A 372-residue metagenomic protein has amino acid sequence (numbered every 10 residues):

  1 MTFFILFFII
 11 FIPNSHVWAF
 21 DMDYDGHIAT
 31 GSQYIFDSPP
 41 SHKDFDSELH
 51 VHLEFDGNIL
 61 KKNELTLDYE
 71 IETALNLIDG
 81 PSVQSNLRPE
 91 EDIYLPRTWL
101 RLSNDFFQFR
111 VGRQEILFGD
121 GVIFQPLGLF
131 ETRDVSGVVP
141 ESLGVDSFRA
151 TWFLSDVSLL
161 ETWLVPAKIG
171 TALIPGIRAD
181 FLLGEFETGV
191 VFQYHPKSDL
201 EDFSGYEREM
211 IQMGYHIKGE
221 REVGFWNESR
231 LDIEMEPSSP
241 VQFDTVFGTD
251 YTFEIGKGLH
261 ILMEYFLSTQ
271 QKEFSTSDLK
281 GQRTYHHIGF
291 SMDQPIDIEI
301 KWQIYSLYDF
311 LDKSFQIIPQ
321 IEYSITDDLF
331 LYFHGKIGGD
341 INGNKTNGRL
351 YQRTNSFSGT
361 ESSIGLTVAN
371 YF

Functional and structural regions predicted by a protein language model:
A19-D37, L67-Y69, S158: Transmembrane beta-strand segments of Gram-negative outer membrane beta-barrel proteins
D21-Y24, L60, E64-T66, D105-F106 (+2 more regions): Signature for the C-terminal beta-barrel architecture of outer-membrane proteins
T30-F36, G57-I59, I71-D79, N104-F106 (+11 more regions): Transmembrane beta-strands of outer-membrane beta-barrel pores
G31-L49: Surface-exposed strand-loop-strand hairpins of Gram-negative outer-membrane beta-barrel proteins
V51-G57, R97-N104, F148-W152, I177-F181 (+5 more regions): Residues on the lipid-exposed face of transmembrane beta-strands in outer-membrane beta-barrel proteins
N58-L160, F181, D340: Outer membrane beta-barrel
K257-E322: C-terminal structural cap/anchor segments
Y323, D328-F330, G335-I337, N355-F372: Outer-membrane beta-barrel "beta-signal"
